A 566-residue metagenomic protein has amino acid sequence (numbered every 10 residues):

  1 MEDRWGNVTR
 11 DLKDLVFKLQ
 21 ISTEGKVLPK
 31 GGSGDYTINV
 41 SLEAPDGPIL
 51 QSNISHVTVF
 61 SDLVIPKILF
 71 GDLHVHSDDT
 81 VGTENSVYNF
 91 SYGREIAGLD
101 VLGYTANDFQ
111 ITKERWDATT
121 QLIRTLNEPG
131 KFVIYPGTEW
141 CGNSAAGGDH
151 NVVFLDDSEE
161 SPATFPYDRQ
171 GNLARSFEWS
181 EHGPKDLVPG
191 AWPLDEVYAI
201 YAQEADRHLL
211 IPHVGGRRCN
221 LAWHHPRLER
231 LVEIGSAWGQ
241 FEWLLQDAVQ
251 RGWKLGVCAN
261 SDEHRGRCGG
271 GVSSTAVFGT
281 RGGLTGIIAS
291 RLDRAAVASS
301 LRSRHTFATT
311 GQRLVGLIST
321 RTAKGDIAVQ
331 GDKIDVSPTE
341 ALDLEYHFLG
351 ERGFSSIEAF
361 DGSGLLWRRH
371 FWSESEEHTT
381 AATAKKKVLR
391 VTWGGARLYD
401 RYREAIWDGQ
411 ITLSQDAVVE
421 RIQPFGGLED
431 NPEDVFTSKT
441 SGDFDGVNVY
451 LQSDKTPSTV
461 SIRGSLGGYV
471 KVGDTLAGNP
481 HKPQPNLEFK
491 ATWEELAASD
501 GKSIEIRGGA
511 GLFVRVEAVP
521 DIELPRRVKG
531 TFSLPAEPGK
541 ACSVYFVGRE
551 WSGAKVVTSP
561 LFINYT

Functional and structural regions predicted by a protein language model:
M1: Short alpha-helix plus adjacent loop in nuclease-associated cores
R4-T566: Extended, charged catalytic domains and RNA/DNA-binding interfaces, predominantly in divalent-metal-using enzymes
